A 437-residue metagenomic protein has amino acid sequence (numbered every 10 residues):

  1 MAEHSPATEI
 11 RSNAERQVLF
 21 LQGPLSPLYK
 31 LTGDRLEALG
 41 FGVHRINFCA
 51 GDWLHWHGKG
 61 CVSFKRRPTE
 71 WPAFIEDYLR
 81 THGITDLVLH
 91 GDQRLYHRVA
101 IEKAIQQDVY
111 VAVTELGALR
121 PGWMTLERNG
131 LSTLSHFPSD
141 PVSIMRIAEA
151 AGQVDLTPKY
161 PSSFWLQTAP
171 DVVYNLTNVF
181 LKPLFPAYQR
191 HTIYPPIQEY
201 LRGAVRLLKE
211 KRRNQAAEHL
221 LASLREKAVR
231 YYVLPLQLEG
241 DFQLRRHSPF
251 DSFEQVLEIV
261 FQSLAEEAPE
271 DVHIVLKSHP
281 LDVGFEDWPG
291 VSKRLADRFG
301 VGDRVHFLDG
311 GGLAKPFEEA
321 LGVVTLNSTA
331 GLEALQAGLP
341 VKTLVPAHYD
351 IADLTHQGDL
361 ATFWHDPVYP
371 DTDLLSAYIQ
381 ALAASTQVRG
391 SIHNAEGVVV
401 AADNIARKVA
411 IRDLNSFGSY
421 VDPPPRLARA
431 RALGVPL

Functional and structural regions predicted by a protein language model:
M1-C49: N-terminal subdomain of nucleotide-sugar transferases
Q17, T85-D86, Y231, H273 (+1 more regions): Structural motif
L25-L31, F48-I144: Active-site and donor-binding regions of nucleotide-sugar-utilizing enzymes
L39, F185-V291: Conserved catalytic-core segment of nucleotide-activated headgroup transferases in glycan assembly
R66-R80, P280, F285-A330, Q336: Donor nucleotide-activated moiety binding/catalytic core segment of transferases that use nucleotide-activated donors
D86-D92, Y96, D309-T355: A donor-sugar binding/catalytic signature common to diverse glycosyltransferases and related nucleotide-sugar
A112-K211: Catalytic core of nucleotide-activated saccharide and alditol-phosphate transferases
F137-K182, L354-L437: Leloir-type glycosyltransferase catalytic cores
